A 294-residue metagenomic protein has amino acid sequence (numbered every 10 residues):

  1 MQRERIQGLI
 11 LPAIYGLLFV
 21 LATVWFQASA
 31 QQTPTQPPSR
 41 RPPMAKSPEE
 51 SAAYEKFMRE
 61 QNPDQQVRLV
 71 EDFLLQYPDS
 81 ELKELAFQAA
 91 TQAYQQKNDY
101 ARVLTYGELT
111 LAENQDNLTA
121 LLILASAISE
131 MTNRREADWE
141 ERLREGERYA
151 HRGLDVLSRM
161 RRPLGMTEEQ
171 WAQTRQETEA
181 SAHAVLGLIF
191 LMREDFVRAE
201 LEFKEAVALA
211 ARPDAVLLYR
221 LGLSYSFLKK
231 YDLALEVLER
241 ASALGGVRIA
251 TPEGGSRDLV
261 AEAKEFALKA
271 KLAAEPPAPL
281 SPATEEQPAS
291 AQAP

Functional and structural regions predicted by a protein language model:
F26-A86, P288-P294: N-terminal leader/linker segments that initiate helical-solenoid repeat arrays
P37-P38, P163-L164, Q176, A180-V185 (+2 more regions): Terminal, low-structured helical/coil segments at or just beyond the last alpha-helical repeat
A53-K56, A90, L124, E179 (+2 more regions): Structural register within alpha-helical repeat arrays
L74-E84, A112-T119, R135, H151-T178 (+1 more regions): Flexible helix-coil transition and linker loops at the boundaries of alpha-helical arrays
E141-S158, S226, Y231-A250: TPR/TPR-like (Sel1-like) alpha-helical repeat modules
